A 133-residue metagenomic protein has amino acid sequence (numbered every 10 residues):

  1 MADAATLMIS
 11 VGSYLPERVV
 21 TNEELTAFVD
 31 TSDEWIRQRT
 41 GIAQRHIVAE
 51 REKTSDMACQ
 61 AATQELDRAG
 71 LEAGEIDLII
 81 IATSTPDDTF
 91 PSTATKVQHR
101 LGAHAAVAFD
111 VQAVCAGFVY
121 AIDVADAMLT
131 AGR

Functional and structural regions predicted by a protein language model:
M1-D77, L101: Conserved "HGTGT" condensation-loop signature of ketosynthase/thiolase-family condensing enzymes that catalyze
R37-D56, T83-R133: Conserved catalytic cysteine-centered active-site region of acyl-thioester-dependent Claisen-condensing enzymes
D77-T83: Short glycine-rich or small-residue beta-strand-to-loop segments that form or flank ligand, phosphate, metal/Fe-S
